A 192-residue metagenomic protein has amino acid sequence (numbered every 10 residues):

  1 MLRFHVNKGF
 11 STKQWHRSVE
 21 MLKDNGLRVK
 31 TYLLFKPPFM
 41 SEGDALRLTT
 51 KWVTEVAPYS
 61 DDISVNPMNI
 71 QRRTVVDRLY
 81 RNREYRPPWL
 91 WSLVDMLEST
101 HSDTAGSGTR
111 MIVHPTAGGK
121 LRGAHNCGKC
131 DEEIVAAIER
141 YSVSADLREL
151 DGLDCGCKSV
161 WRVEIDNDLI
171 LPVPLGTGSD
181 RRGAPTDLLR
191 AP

Functional and structural regions predicted by a protein language model:
M1-G9, L34-D44, N82-E84: Surface-exposed cleft-lining segments at the edges of enzyme active sites
K8-T12, P87-L90: Short, conserved loop/turn and helix-capping segments at secondary-structure boundaries that abut family-defining
K13-T74, V94-P115: Conserved C-terminal portion of the radical SAM core fold that forms the substrate/S-adenosylmethionine-binding
S64, M68-P192: Auxiliary Fe-S-binding modules of radical SAM enzymes
